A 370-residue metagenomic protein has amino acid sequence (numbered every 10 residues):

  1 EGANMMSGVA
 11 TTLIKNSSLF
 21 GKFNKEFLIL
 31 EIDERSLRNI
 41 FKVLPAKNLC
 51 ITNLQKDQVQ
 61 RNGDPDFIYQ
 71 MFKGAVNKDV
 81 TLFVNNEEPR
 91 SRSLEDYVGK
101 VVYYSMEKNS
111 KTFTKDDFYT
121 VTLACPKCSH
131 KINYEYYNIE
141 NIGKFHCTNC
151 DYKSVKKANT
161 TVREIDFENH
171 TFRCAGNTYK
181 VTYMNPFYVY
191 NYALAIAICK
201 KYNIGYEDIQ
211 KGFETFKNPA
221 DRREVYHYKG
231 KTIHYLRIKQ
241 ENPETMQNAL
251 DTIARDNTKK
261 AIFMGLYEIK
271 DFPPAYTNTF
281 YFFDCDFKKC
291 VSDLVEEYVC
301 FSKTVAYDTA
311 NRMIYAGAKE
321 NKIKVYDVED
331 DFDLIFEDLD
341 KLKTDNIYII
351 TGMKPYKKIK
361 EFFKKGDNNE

Functional and structural regions predicted by a protein language model:
E1-S105, F113-D116, A124: Phosphate-binding loop of NTP-binding sites
A10-L13, F27, R38, P126 (+4 more regions): Predominant activation on well-ordered alpha-helical scaffold segments within soluble catalytic domains
N39-I40, Q60-R61, R92-E95, F113 (+6 more regions): Short glycine-/acidic-enriched loop or helix-start segments at secondary-structure transitions that form or flank
T52, F83, N191, A195 (+1 more regions): Residue-level signal for inorganic ion chemistry
Q55-D57, K108, I269-D271: A short, flexible beta-alpha/helix-coil linker loop
N85-N86, Y104-M106, F301, Y326-V328: Conserved beta-strand termini and adjacent loop/short-helix elements that scaffold enzyme active sites in alpha/beta
S105-E244: Adenine nucleotide phosphate-binding catalytic loops in nucleotide-utilizing enzymes
S129, I142, C147-D151, K200-I204 (+3 more regions): ATP-dependent carboxylate-amine ligase
